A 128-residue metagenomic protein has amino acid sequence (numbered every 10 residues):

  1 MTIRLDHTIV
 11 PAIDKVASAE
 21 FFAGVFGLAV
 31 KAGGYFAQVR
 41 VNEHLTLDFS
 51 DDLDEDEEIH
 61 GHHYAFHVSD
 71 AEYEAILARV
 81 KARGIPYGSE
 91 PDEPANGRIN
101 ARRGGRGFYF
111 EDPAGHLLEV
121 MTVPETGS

Functional and structural regions predicted by a protein language model:
M1-V16, Y64, V68, P124-S128: N-terminal beta-strand motif that seeds the catalytic metal site of vicinal oxygen chelate
T2-R4, E57-G61, A101-R102: Short glycine-enriched loop/turn motifs at secondary-structure junctions
I9-L47, L53: Core segments of cupin and vicinal oxygen chelate
A17-A19, A71-I76: Short, conserved charged micro-motifs
A23-V25, L77-R83: Short amphipathic alpha-helices in soluble, non-transmembrane regions that often serve as interface/regulatory elements
A37, H62, G104-F108: Short beta-strand micro-motifs in enzyme catalytic cores
R83-S128: Vicinal oxygen chelate
